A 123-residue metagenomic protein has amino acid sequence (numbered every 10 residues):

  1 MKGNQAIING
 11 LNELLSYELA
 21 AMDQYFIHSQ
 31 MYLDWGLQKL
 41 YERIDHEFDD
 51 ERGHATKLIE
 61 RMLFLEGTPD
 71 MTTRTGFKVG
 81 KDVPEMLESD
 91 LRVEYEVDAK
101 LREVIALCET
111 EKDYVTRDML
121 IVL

Functional and structural regions predicted by a protein language model:
M1-L123: Iron-associated oxidoreductase/ferritin-like identity signal
